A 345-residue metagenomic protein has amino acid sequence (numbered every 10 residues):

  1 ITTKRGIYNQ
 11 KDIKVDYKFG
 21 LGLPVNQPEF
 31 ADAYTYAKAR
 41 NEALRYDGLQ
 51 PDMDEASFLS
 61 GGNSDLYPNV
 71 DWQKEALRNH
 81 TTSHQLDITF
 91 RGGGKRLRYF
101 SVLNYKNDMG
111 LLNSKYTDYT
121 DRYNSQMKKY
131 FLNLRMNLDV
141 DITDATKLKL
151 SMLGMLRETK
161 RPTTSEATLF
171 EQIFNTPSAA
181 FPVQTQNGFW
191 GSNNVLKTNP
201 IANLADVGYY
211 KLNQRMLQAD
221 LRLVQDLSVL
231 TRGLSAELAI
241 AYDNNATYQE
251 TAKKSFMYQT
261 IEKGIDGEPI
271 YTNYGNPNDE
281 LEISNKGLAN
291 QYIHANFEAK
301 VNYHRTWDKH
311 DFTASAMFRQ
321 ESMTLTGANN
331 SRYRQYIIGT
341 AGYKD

Functional and structural regions predicted by a protein language model:
T2-L217, R222-S228: Membrane-proximal, glycine/serine-rich, low-complexity loop/turn segments characteristic of large bacterial
I13, L134, A219, A236 (+2 more regions): Hydrophobic residues positioned within well-ordered beta-strands of beta-sheet architectures
I13-V15, Y99-S101, L148-L150, L234-I240 (+2 more regions): Transmembrane beta-strands of outer-membrane beta-barrel proteins
P24-P28, D108-S114, T159-T163, N245-K253 (+3 more regions): Outer-membrane beta-barrel proteins
A39-N41, R232-L234, K300-V301, S315: Short, Φ-rich (hydrophobic/aromatic) sequence segments
D71-R91, A179-S192, K253-D345: Outer-membrane beta-barrel transmembrane domain signature of Gram-negative proteins, especially the mid-to-C-terminal
R135, I142, R222, G233-D243 (+2 more regions): Transmembrane beta-barrel domains of bacterial outer-membrane proteins
V229-R232, D308-K309: Short, solvent-exposed loop/turn segments that connect beta-strands within catalytic domains and beta-strand-rich
